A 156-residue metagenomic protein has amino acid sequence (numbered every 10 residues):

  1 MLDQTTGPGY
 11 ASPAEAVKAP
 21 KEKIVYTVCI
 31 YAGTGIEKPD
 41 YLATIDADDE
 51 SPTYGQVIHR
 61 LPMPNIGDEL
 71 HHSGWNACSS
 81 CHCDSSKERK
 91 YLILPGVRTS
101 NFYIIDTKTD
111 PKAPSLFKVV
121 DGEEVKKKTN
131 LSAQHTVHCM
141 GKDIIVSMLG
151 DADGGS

Functional and structural regions predicted by a protein language model:
M1-K21, E69-R89, K127-K142, G150-D151: Structural signature of eukaryotic scaffold interfaces centered on beta-propeller domains
M1-S51: Sequence/structural signature of beta-propeller modules and their immediately flanking N-terminal secretory/stalk
T27, L94, V146-S147: Residue position within the beta-strands of beta-propeller blades
Y31-G35, R98-N101, D151-G154: Short glycine/acidic-enriched loop and turn motifs that connect beta-strands
Y41-A43, N101-Y103, S156: A short loop-to-beta-strand structural motif that recurs across blades of beta-propeller domains
T44-T53, I104-S115: Short loop/turn segments immediately following beta-strands, especially the blade-tip and inter-blade linker loops
Q56-W75, F117-N130: Surface-exposed loop and turn segments in beta-propeller and other repeat-based domains that flank or scaffold
T107-S156: Asp-box/WD-like beta-propeller blade repeats and closely related beta-sheet repeat scaffolds
